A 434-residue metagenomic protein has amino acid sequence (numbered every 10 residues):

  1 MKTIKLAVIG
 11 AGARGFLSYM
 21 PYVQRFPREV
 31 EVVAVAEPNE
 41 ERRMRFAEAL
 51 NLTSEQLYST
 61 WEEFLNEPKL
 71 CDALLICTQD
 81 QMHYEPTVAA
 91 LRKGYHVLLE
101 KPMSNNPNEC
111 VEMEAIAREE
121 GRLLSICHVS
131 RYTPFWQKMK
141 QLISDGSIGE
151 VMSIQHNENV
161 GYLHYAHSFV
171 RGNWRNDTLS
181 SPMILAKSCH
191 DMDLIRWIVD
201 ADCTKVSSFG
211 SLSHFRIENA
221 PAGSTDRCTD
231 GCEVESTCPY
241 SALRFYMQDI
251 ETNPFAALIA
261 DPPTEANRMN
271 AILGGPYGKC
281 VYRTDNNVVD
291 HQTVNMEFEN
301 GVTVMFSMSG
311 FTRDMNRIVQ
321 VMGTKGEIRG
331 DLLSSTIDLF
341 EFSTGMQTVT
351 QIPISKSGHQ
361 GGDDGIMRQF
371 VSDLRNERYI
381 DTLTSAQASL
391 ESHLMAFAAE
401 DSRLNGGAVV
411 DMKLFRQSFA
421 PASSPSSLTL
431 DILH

Functional and structural regions predicted by a protein language model:
M1-L52, H434: N-terminal Rossmann-like dinucleotide-binding module
G12-G15, S130-K279, G406: Predominantly a Rossmann-like dinucleotide-binding segment in NAD(P)-dependent oxidoreductases
V33, E55, D72, M152: Conserved acidic residues
L50, V288-H434: C-terminal helical cap and adjacent loop that interface with cofactors, partners, or active-site loops
S54-T60: Conserved SAM-binding strand-loop segment of SAM-dependent methyltransferases
E67-P68, A73, Q79-D80, Y84-R131 (+1 more regions): Beta-strand-loop-alpha-helix segment that lines the small-molecule cofactor/substrate pocket of alpha/beta enzymes
C77-T78, E158: Glycine-rich, N-terminal phosphate-binding loop of Rossmann-like dinucleotide-binding domains
A260-G310: Alpha/beta-hydrolase fold catalytic core
